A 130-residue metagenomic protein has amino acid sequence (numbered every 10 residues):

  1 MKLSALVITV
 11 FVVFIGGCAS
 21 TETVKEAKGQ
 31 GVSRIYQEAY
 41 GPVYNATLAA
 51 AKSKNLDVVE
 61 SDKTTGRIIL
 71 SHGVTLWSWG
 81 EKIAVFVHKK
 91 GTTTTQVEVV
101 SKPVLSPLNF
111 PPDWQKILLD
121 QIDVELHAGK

Functional and structural regions predicted by a protein language model:
M1-V7: Bacterial N-terminal signal peptides that target proteins for export
F14-G17: C-terminal motif of bacterial Sec signal peptides marking the signal peptidase cleavage site
A19-K130: Ser/Thr-rich, low-complexity intrinsically disordered terminal regions
